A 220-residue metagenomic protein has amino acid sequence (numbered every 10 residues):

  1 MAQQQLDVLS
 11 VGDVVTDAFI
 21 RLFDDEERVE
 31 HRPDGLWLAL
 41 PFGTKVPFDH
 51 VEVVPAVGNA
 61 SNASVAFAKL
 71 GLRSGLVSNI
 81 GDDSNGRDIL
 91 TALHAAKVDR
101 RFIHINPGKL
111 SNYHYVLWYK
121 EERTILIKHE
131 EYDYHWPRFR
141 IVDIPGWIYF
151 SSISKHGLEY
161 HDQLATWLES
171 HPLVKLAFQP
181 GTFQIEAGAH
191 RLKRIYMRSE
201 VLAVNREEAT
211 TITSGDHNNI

Functional and structural regions predicted by a protein language model:
M1-G75, R87: Glycine-rich phosphate/adenosyl-contacting loop at the front of the ribokinase-like
A2-E30, E52, L90-I105, L117-I220: Ribokinase/PfkB-type carbohydrate-kinase core domain
F48-V51, S74-V77, G81, S152 (+1 more regions): Conserved short-loop catalytic and cofactor-binding motifs
P55-V57, I80, L158: N-terminal glycine-rich "phosphate-gripper" loop used for MgATP/nucleotide binding and carboxylate activation
N59-N62, N85, L110, L158-E159: Short glycine/serine/threonine-rich phosphate/pyrophosphate-binding segments that cradle anionic phosphate groups
S78-D82, R101-L110: Beta-strand->loop->alpha-helix junctions that form or flank phosphate-binding loops in nucleotide-handling enzymes
G81-S84, Y119: Subtilisin-like peptidase catalytic core
N112-H114: Glycine-rich phosphate-binding loop of ATP-grasp-fold ATP-dependent ligases
